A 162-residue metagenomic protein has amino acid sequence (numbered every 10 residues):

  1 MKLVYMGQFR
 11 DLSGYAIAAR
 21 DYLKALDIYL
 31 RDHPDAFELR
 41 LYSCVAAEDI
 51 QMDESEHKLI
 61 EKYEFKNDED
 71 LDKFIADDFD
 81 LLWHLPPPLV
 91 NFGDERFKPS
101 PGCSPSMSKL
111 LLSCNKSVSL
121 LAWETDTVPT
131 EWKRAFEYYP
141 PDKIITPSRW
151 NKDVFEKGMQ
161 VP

Functional and structural regions predicted by a protein language model:
V4-M6, D49-V154: Extended catalytic core of nucleotide-activated donor transferases of GT-like folds
G7-A18: A short, glycine/small-residue-rich beta-strand->loop->alpha-helix junction that serves as a flexible
R10-L12, L23-D72: N-terminal strand-loop element at the rim of the active site of nucleotide-sugar-dependent glycosyltransferases
A16, G93-D94, K157-G158: Short, solvent-exposed loop/turn and secondary-structure capping segments
I17-D21, T130-E131: Generic recognition of short, well-ordered alpha-helical segments
A19-D27, P105-L110: Histidine-anchored nucleotide/phosphate-binding helix
P34-E38, C114, P141, Q160-P162: A generic structural signal for alpha->beta connector loops
K152-P162: Helix-loop-beta element that forms the nucleotide-linked donor phosphate-binding surface in glycosyltransferases
